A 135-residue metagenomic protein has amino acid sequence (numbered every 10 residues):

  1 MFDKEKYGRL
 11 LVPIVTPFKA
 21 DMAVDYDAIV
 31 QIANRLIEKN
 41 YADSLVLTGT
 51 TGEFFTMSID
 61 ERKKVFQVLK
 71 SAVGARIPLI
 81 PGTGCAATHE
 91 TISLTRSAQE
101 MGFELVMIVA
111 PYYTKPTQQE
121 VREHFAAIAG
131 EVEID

Functional and structural regions predicted by a protein language model:
F2-V12, T16-D135: Active-site beta->alpha loop and helix N-cap motifs at the rims of alpha/beta catalytic domains
